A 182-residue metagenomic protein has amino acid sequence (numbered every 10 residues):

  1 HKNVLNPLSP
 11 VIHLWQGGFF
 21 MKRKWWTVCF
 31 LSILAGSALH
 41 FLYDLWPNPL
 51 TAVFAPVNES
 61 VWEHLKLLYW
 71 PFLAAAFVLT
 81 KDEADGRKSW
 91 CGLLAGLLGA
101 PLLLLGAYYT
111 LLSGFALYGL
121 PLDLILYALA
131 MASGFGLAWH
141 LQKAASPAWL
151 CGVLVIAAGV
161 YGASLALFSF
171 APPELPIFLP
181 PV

Functional and structural regions predicted by a protein language model:
F20-V28: N-terminal membrane topogenic signal
I33-P47, L165-S169: Alpha-helical transmembrane segments of multi-pass membrane proteins
A35-H40, A75, G92-L112: Small-polar-interrupted transmembrane alpha-helices in polytopic inner-membrane proteins
V53-L67: Short aromatic-rich membrane-water interface segments that cap or initiate transmembrane helices in multi-pass membrane
K66-L79, A128-W139: Hydrophobic cores of alpha-helical transmembrane segments in multi-pass inner/ER membrane proteins, independent
T110-P121: Membrane-interface helix caps and helix-loop-helix hairpins in membrane proteins
L167-V182: Juxtamembrane boundary at the C-terminal end of a transmembrane helix
